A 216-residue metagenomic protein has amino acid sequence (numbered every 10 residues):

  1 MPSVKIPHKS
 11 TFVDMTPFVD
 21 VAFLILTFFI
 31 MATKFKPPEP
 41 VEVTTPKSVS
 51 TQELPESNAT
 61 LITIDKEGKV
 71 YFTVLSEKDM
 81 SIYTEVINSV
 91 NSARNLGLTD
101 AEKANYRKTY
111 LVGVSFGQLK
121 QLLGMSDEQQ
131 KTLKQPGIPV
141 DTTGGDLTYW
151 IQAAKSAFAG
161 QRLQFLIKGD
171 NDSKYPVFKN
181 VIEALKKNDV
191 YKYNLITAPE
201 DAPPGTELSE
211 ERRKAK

Functional and structural regions predicted by a protein language model:
P2-S3, K66: GHKL (Bergerat-fold) ATPase N-terminal catalytic module, capturing the glycine-rich phosphate-binding loop and acidic
S3-P40: Hydrophobic single transmembrane helices highlighted by the model
K36-K216: Long, low-hydrophobicity, acidic/polar, solvent-exposed interaction domains
